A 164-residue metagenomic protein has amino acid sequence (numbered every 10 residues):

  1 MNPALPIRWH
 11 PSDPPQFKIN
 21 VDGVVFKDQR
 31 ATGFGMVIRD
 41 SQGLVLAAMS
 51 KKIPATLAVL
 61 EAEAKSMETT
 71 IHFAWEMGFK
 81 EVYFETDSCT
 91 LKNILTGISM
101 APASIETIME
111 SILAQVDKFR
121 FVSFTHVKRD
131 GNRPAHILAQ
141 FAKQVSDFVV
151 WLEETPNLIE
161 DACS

Functional and structural regions predicted by a protein language model:
M1-S164: Primary recognition of RNase H-like, Mg2+-dependent phosphodiesterase/nuclease domains
